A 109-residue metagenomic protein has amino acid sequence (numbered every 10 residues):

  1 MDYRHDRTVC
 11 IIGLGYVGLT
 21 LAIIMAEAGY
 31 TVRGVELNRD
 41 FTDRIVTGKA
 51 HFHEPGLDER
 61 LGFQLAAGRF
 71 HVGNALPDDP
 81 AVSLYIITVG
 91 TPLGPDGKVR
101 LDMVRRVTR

Functional and structural regions predicted by a protein language model:
M1-R109: Structural/interface elements that position substrates and couple domains in central-metabolism enzymes
